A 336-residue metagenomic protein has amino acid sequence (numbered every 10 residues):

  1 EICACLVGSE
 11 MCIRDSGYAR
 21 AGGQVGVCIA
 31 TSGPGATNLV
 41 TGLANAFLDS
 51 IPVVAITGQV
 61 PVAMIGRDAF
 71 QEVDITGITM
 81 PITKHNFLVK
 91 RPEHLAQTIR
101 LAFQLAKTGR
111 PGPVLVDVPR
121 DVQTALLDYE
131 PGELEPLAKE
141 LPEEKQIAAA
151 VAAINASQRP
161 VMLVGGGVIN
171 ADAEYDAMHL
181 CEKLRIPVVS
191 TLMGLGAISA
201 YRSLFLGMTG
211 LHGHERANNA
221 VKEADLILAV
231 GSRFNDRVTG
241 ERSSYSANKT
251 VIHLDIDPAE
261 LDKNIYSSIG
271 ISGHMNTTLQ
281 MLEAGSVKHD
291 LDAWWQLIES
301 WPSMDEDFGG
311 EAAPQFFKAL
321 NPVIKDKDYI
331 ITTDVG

Functional and structural regions predicted by a protein language model:
E1-G8, I13: Single conserved hydrophobic/aromatic residue that forms the stacking wall/gate of nucleotide- or nucleobase-binding
E10, R14-A30, V189-R202: Conserved catalytic cysteine-centered active-site region of acyl-thioester-dependent Claisen-condensing enzymes
R20-A30, A36-T57, M80-G132, A153 (+3 more regions): Structural signature of the thiamine diphosphate
T57-Q97, G194-Q296: Glycine-rich, acidic loop regions that bind phosphate or pyrophosphate groups
V60-P61, V118-Q123, G166-V168, L195 (+2 more regions): Glycine-rich beta-alpha junction loops
R120-K145, A149, A293-W294: Aromatic-enriched
Q296-G336: Active-site diphosphate/adenylate-binding microenvironment
